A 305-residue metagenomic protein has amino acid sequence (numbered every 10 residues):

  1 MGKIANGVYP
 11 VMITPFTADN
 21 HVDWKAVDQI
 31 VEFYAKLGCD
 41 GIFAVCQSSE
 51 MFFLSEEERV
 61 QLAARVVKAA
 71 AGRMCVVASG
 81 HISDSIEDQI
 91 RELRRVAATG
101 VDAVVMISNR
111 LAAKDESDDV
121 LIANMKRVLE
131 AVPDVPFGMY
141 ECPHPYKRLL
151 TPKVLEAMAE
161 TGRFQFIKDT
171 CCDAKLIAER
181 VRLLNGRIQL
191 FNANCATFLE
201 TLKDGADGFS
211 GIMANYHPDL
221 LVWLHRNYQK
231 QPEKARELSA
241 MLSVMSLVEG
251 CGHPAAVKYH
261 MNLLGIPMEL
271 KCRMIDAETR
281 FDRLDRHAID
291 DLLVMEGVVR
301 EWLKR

Functional and structural regions predicted by a protein language model:
G2-L149, R300-L303: Active-site beta->alpha loop and helix N-cap motifs at the rims of alpha/beta catalytic domains
G7-I13, L37, H217-R305: C-terminal alpha-helical cap/extension of soluble enzyme domains
A26, E58, V120, C172 (+2 more regions): Soluble or luminal CAZymes and related metallo-dependent hydrolases
E50-M51, A112-A113, K175, L199 (+2 more regions): Short secondary-structure capping/turn micro-motifs that flank functional sites
S55, T151, T279-D282: Ser/Thr-centered flexible coil motifs
R127-V132, C142-C251: Catalytic alpha/beta core domains of metabolic enzymes, predominantly
